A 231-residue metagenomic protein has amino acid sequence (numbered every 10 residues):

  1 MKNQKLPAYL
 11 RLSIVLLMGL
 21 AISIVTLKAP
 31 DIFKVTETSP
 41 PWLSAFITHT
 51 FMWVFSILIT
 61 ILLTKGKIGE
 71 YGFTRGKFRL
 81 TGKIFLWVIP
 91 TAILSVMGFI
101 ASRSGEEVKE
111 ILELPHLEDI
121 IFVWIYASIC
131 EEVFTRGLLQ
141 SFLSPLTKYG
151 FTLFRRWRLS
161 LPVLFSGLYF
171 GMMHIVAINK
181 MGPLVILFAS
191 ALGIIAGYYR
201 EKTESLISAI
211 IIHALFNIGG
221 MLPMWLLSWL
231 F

Functional and structural regions predicted by a protein language model:
M1-A8, G69-G72, M181: N-terminal juxtamembrane cytosolic/stromal segments of multi-pass membrane proteins
K5-T64: Alpha-helical transmembrane segments in multi-pass membrane proteins
L6-L17, A21, V54, F85 (+5 more regions): Alpha-helical hydrophobic membrane-insertion segments
P7-V15, P41-H49, L80-I84, H116-I120 (+3 more regions): Residue-level signature of transmembrane alpha-helical entry/exit and packing/kink sites in multi-pass membrane
M18-A29, T91-I100, G167-I175, L215-M224: Aromatic-anchored segments of alpha-helical transmembrane domains
I32-F46, K65-C130, F134, S144-L153 (+1 more regions): Juxtamembrane helix-loop-helix connectors linking adjacent transmembrane helices in multi-pass membrane enzymes
S56-T64, P90-S102, A196-G219: Repeat-unit-sized solenoid/scaffold elements
H116-F231: Transmembrane helix-loop-helix hairpins at the membrane interface of multi-pass integral membrane proteins
